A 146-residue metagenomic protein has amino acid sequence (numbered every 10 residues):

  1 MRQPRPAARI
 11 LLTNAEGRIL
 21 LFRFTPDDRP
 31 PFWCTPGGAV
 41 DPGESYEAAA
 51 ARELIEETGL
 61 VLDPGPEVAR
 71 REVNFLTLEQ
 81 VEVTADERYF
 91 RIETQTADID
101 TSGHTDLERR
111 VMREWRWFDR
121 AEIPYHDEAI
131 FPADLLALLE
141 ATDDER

Functional and structural regions predicted by a protein language model:
M1-I19, A39-P42, R91: Conserved N-terminal beta-strand and adjoining loop/helix that marks the start of the Nudix/MutT-like hydrolase domain
I19, P31, I99-T101: Intrinsically disordered, low-complexity acidic/polar segments
D27-D28: A short acidic/small-residue loop/turn micro-motif
W33-G38: Conserved acetyl-CoA binding element of GNAT-fold acetyltransferases
V40-D63, R71-E128: Unchanged
H126-R146: Charged phosphate-binding loop/patch that engages nucleotide di/tri-phosphates or the phosphate backbone of nucleic
